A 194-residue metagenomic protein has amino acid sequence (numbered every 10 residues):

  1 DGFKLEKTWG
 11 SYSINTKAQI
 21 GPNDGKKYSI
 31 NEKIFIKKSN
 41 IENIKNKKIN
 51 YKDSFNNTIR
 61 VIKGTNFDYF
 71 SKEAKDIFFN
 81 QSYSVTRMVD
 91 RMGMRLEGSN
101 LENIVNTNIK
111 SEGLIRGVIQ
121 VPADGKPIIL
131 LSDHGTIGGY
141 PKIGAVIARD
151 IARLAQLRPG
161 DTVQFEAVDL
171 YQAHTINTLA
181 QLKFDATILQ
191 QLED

Functional and structural regions predicted by a protein language model:
D1-D194: Conserved "landmark" site that anchors the functional core of diverse proteins
